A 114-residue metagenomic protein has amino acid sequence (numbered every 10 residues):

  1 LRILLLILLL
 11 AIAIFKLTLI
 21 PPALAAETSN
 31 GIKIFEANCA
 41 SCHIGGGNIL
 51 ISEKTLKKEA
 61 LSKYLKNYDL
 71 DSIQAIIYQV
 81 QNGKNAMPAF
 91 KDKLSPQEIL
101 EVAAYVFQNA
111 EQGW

Functional and structural regions predicted by a protein language model:
L1-E27, Q112-W114: N-terminal export/targeting leaders of redox proteins
I14, I20, G31, L65 (+2 more regions): Generic anion/oxyanion-binding catalytic loop in active/binding sites
L19, K33-E36, Q81: Processing junctions and N-termini across compartments
P21, S29-N30, C42, K84 (+1 more regions): Domain-wide signal for the mature, well-folded portions of proteins, strongly enriched in nucleus-encoded organellar
T28, I32, I44-I77: Gly/Gly-Pro-rich "capping" loops immediately C-terminal to redox-active cysteine motifs in periplasmic/lumenal
G31, F35-G45, V102, V106: The canonical Cys-X-X-Cys-His
L50-E59, Y78-A110, W114: Axial heme c-ligation environment in periplasmic c-type cytochrome domains
